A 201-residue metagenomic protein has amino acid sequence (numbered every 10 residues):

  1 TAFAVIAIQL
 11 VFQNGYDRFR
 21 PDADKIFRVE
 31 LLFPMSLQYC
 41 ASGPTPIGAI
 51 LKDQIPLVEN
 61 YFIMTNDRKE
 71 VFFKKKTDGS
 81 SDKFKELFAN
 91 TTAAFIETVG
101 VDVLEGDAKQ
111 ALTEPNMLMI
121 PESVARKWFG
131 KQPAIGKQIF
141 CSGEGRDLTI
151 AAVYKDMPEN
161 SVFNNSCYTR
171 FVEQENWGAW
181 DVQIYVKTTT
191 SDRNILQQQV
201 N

Functional and structural regions predicted by a protein language model:
I6-V71, D82, W177-T188, I195-Q199: Membrane-proximal extracellular/periplasmic loop immediately following the first transmembrane helix
A7, I55-V58, I96, A108-L112 (+1 more regions): Aromatic-residue hotspot detector
G15-R20, V58-M64, F88-A94, N164-V172: Short, functional N-terminal and low-complexity linear motifs
L31-Y39, M64-A94, V101-L118, S142-G143: Short acidic/polar micro-motifs at solvent-exposed secondary-structure junctions
T45-I50, S80-F84, G106-A108, K137-I139 (+1 more regions): Short, low-complexity, polar/charged sequence segments that are solvent-exposed and flexible
G48, V58-Y61, K75-T77, A89 (+3 more regions): Intrinsically disordered, low-complexity segments enriched in polar/charged residues with Gly/Pro, especially when
T91-E105, N116-N201: Mid-to-C-terminal secondary-structure elements that act as membrane-proximal/extracytoplasmic interface segments
